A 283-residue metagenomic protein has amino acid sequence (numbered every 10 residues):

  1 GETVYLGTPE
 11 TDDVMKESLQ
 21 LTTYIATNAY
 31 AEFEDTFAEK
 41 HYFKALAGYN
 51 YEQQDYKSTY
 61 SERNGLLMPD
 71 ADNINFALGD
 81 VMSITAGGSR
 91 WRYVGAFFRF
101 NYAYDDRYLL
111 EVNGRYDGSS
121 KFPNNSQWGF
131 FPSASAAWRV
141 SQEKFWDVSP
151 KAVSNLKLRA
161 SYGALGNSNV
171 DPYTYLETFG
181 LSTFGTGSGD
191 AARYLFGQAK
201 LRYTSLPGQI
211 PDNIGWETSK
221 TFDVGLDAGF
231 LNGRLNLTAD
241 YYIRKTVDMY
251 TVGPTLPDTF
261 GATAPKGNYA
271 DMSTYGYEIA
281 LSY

Functional and structural regions predicted by a protein language model:
G1, G7-Y283: Extracellular/periplasmic, surface-exposed regions of secreted and cell-surface proteins
